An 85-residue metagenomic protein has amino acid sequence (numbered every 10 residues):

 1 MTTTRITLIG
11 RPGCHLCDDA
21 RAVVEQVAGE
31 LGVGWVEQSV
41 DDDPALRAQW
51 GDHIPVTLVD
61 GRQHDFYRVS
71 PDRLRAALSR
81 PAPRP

Functional and structural regions predicted by a protein language model:
M1-R5, A82-P85: Compositionally biased, disordered extreme N-termini, encompassing classical targeting presequences
T2-Q26: Local sequence-structure signature of Cys/Sec-based thiol-disulfide redox active-site neighborhoods
D19-A22, Q49, V69: Generic recognition of short, well-ordered alpha-helical segments
V33-P44: Thiol-based oxidoreductase modules, predominantly thioredoxin-like and allied folds used for disulfide exchange
D42-P55: Short Fe-S-cluster ligation motifs
P55-Q63: A short, hydrophobic beta-strand/beta-hairpin element that forms part of a small beta-sheet core
R62-P85: Non-catalytic, surface beta->alpha helical segment in thiol-disulfide oxidoreductase systems
